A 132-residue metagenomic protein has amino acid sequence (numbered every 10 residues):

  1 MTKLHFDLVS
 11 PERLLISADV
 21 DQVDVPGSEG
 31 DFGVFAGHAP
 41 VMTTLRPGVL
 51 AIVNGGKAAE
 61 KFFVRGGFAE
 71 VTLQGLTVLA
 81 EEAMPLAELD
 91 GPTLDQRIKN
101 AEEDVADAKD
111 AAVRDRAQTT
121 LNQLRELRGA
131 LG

Functional and structural regions predicted by a protein language model:
M1-K3: Short, charged, intrinsically disordered terminal tails
H5-N100: Compact, glycine-rich, soluble single-domain proteins
M84-G132: Acidic/glycine-rich phosphate/pyrophosphate-binding loops and surrounding catalytic core that coordinate Mg2+
